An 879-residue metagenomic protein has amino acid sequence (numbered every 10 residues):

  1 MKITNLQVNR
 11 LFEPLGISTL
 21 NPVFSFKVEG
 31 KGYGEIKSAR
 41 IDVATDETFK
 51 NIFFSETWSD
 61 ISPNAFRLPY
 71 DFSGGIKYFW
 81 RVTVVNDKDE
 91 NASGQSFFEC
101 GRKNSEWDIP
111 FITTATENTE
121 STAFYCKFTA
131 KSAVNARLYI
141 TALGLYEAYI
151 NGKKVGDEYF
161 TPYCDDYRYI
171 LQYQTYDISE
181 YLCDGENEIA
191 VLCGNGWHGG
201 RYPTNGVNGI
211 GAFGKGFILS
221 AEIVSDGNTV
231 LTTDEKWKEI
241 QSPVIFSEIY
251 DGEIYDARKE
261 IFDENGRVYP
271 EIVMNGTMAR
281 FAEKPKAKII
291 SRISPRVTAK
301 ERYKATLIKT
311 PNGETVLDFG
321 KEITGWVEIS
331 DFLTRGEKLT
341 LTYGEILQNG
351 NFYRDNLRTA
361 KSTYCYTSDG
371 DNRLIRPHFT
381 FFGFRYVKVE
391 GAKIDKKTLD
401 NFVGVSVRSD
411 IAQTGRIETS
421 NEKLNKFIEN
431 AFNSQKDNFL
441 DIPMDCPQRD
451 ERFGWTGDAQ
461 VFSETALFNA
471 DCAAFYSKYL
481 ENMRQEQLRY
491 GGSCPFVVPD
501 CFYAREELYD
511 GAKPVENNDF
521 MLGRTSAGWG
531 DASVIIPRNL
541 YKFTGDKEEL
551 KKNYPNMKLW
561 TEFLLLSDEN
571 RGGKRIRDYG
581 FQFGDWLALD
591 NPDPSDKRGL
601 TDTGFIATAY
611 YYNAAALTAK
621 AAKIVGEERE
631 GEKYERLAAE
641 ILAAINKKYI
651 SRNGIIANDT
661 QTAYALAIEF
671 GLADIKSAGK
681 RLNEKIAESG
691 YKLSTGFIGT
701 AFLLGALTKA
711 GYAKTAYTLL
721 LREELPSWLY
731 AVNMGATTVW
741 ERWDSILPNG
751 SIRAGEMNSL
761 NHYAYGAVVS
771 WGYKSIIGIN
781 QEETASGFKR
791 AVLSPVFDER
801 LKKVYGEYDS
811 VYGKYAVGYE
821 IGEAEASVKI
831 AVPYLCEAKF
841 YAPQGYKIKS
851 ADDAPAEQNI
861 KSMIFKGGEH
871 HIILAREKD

Functional and structural regions predicted by a protein language model:
M1-K77, R81-R449, G457-D458, C472-S477 (+6 more regions): Extracellular/oxidizing-compartment recognition motifs
T119, F319, F453, A527-D531 (+4 more regions): Short helix-capping and inter-helix turn/linker motifs at the boundaries of alpha-helical repeat units
A136-I140, G325-E345, R376, E390 (+6 more regions): Alpha-helical support elements that line or immediately flank enzyme active sites and cofactor-binding pockets
L145, I218, T232-D234, Q241 (+12 more regions): Active-site acid/base region of carbohydrate-active enzymes
Y146, K154-P162, M483, C501-F502 (+7 more regions): Active/binding-pocket-proximal capping segment
I189, Y255-D256, I261-F262, D450-E451 (+10 more regions): C-terminal capping/lid segments that line or modulate ligand- or cofactor-binding pockets
I218, L231-G266, R292-K300, Y717-D879: Non-catalytic C-terminal accessory modules of carbohydrate-active enzymes
